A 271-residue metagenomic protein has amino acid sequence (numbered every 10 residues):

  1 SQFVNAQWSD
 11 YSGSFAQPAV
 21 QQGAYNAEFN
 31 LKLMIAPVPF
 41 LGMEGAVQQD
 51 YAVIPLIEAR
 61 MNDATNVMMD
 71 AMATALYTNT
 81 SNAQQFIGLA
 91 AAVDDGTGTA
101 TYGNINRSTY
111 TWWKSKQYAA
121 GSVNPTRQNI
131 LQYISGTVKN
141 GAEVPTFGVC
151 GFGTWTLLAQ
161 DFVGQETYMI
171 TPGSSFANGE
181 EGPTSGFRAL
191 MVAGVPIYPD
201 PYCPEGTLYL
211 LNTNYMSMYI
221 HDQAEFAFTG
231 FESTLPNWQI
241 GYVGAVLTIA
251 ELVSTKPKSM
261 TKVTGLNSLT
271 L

Functional and structural regions predicted by a protein language model:
S1-L271: Flexible, glycine/threonine- and acidic-rich loop/arm segments that mediate assembly and lattice contacts in viral
